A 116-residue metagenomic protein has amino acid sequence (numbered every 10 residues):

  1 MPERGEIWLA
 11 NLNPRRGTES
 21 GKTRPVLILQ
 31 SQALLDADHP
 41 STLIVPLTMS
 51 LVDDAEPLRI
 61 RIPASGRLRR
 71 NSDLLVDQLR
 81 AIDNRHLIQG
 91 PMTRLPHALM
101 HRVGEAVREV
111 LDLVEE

Functional and structural regions predicted by a protein language model:
N13-G17: Short, charged beta-turn/beta-strand-edge "cap" motif at the junction between a beta-strand and an adjacent loop
E19-T23, L27-A64: Compact nucleic-acid interaction/catalytic patches
G66-E116: C-terminal terminal-subdomain/extension
